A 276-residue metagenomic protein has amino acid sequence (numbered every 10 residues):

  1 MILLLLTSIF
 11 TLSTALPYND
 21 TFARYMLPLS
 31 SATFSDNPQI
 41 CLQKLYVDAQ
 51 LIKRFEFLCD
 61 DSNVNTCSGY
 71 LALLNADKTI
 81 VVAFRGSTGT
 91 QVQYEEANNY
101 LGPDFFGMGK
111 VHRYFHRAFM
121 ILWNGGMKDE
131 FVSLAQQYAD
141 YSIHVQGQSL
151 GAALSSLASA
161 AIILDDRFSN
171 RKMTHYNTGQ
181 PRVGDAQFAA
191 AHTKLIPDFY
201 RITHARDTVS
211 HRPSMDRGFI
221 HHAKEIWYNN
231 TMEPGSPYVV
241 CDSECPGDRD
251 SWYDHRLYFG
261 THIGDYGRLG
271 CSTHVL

Functional and structural regions predicted by a protein language model:
M1-A15: Cleavable N-terminal signal peptides of Sec/SRP-targeted secreted and luminal proteins
L12-L45, A49-I52, D242-L276: Intrinsically disordered, low-complexity regulatory segments that flank or lie outside the structured catalytic cores
L29, V82, L122, H175 (+1 more regions): A residue-level signal for conserved active-site and pocket-lining positions in enzyme catalytic cores
S30, A72, A83, T203 (+1 more regions): Residues in well-ordered beta-strands of folded domains
S35, D77, G86-T90, P181-G184 (+2 more regions): Short loop/turn segments at secondary-structure transitions that flank enzyme active sites
V47-Q146, D165-K172, I196-P197, V275: A conserved cap/lid and substrate-binding interface adjacent to the catalytic center of lipid-processing enzymes
G125-F219: Serine-dependent carboxylesterase/thioesterase catalytic core of lipase-like alpha/beta-hydrolase/SGNH enzymes
D185-L276: Lipolytic serine-hydrolase domain surface
